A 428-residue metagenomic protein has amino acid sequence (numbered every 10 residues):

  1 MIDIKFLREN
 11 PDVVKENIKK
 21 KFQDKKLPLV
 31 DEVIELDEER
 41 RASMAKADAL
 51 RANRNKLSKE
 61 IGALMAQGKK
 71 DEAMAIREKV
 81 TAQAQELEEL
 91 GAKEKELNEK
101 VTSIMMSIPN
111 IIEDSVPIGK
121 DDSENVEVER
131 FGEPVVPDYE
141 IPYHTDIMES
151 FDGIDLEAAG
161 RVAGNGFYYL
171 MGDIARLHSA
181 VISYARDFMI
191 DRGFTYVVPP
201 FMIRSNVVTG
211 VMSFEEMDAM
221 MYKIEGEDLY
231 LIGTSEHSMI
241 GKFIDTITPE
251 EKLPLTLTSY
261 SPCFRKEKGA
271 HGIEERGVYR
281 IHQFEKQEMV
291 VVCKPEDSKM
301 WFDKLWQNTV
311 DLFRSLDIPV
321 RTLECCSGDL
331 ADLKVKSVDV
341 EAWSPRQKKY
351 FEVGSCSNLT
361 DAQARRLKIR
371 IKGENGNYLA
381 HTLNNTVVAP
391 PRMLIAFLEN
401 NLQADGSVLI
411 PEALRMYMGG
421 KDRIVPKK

Functional and structural regions predicted by a protein language model:
M1-P134, E149, G153: N-terminal alpha-helical targeting/anchoring segments
L27, R130-K428: TRNA-recognition modules of translation machinery and tRNA-sensing kinases, especially anticodon-binding
